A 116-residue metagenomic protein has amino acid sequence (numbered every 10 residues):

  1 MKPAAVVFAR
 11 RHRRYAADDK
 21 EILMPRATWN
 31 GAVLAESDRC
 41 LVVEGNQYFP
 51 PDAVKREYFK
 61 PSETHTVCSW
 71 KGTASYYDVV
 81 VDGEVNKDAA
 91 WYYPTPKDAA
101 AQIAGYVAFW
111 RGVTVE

Functional and structural regions predicted by a protein language model:
K2-E116: Terminal leader/tail segments of proteins
